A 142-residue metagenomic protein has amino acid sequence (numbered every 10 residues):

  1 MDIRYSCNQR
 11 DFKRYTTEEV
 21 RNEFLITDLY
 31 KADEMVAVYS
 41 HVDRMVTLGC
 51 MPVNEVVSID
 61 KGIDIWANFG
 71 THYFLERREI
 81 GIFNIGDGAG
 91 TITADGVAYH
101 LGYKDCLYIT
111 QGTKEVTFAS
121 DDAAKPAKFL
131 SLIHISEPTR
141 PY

Functional and structural regions predicted by a protein language model:
M1-V38: Generic N-terminal amphipathic/basic segments
I26-N68: A short glycine-rich, His/Asp/Glu-containing loop-to-beta-strand
M35-V36, T71-H72, D105, E115-D121: A generic local secondary-structure boundary/capping motif
V42-M45, G49-V56, F69-D95: Glycine- and acidic-residue-biased ligand/ion/polar-headgroup-sensing regions
V56-S58, I92, T110, T117-A119: Short helix/loop capping segments that flank catalytic or ligand/cofactor-binding pockets
D95-Q111: Short acidic-glycine-tyrosine-enriched beta hairpin
G112-L132: Ligand-binding loop in jelly-roll beta-barrel domains
I133-Y142: Single conserved hydrophobic/aromatic residue that forms the stacking wall/gate of nucleotide- or nucleobase-binding
